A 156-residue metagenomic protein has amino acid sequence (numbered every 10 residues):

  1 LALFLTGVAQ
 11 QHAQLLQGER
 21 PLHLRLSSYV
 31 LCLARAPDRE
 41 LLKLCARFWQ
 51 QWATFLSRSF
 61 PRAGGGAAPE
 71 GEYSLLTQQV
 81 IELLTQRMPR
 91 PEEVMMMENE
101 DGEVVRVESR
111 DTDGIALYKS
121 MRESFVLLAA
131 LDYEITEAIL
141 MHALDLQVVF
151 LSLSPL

Functional and structural regions predicted by a protein language model:
L1-C32, M121: Non-catalytic protein-protein interaction scaffold segments in large eukaryotic complex-forming proteins
S28, R35-L156: Alpha-helical repeat/alpha-solenoid scaffolds of the HEAT/ARM/MIF4G superfamily and closely related elongated all-alpha
